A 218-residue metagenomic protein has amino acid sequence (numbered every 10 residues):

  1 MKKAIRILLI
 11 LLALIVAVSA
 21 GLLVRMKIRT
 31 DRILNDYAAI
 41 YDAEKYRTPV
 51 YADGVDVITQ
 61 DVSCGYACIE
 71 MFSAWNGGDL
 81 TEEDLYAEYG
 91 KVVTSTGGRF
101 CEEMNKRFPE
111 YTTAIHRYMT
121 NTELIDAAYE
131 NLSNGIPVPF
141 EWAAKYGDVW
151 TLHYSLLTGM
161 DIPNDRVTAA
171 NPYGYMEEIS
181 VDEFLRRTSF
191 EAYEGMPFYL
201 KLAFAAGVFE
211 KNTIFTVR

Functional and structural regions predicted by a protein language model:
A4-S95, A144, P163, A205-R218: Active-site-adjacent structural segments surrounding the nucleophilic cysteine of cysteine proteases and isopeptidases
S19-G21, V93, M160-R218: Noncatalytic regulatory segments and standalone regulatory/sensor domains
Q60, G65-C68, F72, T81 (+7 more regions): Stable alpha-helical elements in mature extracytoplasmic
E88, E103, R107, N131 (+2 more regions): Residues that form generic nucleotide/phosphate-binding pockets
S95-T122, E130-S133, V138: Mid-length scaffold segments of soluble, non-membrane domains
N121-P172: Active-site-adjacent substructure of cysteine-protease-like catalytic cores
